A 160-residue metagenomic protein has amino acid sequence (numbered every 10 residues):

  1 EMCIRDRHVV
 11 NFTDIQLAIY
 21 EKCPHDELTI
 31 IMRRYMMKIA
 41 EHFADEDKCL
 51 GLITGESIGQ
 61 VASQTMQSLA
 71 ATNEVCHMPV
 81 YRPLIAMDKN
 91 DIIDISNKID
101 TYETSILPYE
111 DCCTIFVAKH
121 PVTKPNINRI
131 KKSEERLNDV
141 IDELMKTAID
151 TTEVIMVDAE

Functional and structural regions predicted by a protein language model:
M2-I4: Short, small-residue-biased leader/transition segments that mark boundaries at the very start of proteins
D6, K48, Y109-C112: A generic structural signal for well-ordered coil/turn residues at beta-strand boundaries that shape enzyme active-site
D6-H8, P79: Conserved beta-strand segments of alpha/beta enzyme cores
V10-T13, T54-G55, P83, I106-L107 (+1 more regions): Generic beta-strand/beta-sheet core signal
Q16, E21-D94, K98-I99, L144 (+1 more regions): Active-site adenylate/phosphate-handling loop in enzymes that bind or generate adenylated species
V61-S63, K89-I93, S105, T114 (+1 more regions): Short active-site-adjacent structural elements
D100-P108: A short alpha-helix-loop-beta-strand transition element characteristic of N-terminal alpha/beta dinucleotide-binding
L107-E160: The feature marks non-catalytic terminal segments
